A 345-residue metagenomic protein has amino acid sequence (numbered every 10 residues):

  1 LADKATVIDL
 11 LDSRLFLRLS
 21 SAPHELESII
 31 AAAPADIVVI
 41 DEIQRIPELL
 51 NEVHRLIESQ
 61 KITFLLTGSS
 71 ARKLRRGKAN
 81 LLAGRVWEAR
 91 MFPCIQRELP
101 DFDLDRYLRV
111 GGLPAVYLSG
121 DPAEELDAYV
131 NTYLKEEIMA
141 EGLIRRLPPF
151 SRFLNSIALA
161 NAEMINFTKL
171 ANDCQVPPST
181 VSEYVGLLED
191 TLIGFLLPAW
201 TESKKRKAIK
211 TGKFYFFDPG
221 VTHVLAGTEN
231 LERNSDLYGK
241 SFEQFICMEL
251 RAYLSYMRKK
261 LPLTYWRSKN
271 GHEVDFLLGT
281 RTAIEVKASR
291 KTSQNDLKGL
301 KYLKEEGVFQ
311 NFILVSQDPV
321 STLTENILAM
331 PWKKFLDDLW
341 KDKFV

Functional and structural regions predicted by a protein language model:
L1-A5: P-loop NTPase Walker A phosphate-binding motif
T6-I37: Short glycine-rich substrate-engagement loop in P-loop NTPases that contacts/grips substrate
A31-L49: Conserved P-loop NTPase "ATPase switch" module shared by AAA+ and STAND
V39, T63-S69, R90: Structural recognition of the conserved hydrophobic beta-strand(s) that form the central parallel beta-sheet of P-loop
R72-W87, D103: Short regulatory helix/loop adjacent to the ATP-binding pocket of P-loop NTPases
E124-T282: Accessory nucleic acid-recognition modules appended to NTPase machines
G279-T292: Active-site ExK catalytic segment of metal-dependent nucleases
P319-V345: Domain-level recognition of nuclease-like catalytic cores that cleave nucleotide substrates
